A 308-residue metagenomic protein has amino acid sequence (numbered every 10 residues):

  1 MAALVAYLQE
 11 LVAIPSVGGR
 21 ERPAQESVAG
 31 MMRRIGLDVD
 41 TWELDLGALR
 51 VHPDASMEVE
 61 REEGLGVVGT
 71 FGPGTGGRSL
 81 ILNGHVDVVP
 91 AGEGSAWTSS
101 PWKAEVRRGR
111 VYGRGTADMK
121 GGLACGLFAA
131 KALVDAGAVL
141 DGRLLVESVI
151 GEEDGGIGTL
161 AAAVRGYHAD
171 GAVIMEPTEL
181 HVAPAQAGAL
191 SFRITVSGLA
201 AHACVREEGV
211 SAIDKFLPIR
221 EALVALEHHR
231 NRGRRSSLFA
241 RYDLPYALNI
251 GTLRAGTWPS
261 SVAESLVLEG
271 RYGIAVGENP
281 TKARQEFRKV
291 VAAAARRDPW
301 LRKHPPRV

Functional and structural regions predicted by a protein language model:
M1-V111, L140: Acidic/His- and Gly-rich active-site-bordering loop/insert found across diverse amide/peptide-bond hydrolases
A2, R34, R193-V308: Metal-dependent amide/peptide-bond hydrolase catalytic core, centered on the "pita-bread" metallohydrolase fold
E10, F128-D135, P218-V224: Short glycine/serine- and small hydrophobic-enriched flexible loop segments
S56-E62, P184-Q186, F239-R241: Short Gly/Pro-enriched turn/cap motifs at secondary-structure boundaries
R108-A117, A201-A203: A short glycine/serine-rich beta->alpha loop
V111, M119-S191: Acidic/histidine-rich catalytic neighborhood of metal-dependent amide-processing enzymes
